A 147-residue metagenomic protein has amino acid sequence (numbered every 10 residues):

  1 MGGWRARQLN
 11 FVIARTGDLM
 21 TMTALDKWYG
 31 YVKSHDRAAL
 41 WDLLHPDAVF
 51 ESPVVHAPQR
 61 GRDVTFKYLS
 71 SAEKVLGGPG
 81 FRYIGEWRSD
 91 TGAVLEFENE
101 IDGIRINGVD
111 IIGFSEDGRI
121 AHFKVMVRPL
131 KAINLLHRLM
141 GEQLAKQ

Functional and structural regions predicted by a protein language model:
Q8-M20: Short, Lys/Arg-enriched N-terminal segments with co-localized hydrophobic residues within the first ~10-30 amino acids
G17, E73-Q147: A beta-strand edge to alpha-helix "cap/lid" segment located at domain peripheries
M22-L43: Short acidic-aromatic low-complexity motifs
W28, A39-W41, A48, G61 (+5 more regions): Hydrophobic pocket/interface hotspot
R37-A39, L43-D90: A solvent-exposed, acidic/Ser-Thr-rich amphipathic alpha-helical stretch
